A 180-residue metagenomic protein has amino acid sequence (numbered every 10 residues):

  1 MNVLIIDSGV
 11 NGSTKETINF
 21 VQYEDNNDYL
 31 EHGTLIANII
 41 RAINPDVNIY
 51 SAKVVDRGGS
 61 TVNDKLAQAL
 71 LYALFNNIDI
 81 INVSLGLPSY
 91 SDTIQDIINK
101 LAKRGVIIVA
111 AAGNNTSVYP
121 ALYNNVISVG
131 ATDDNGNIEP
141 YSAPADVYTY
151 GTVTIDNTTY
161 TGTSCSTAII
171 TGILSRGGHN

Functional and structural regions predicted by a protein language model:
M1-E24, L35: Acidic-leg catalytic submotif of subtilisin-like serine proteases
N2-D7, N48-S51, D79-S84, I107-A111 (+1 more regions): Structural recognition of the beta-strand scaffold that forms the well-ordered cores of secreted hydrolase catalytic
N2-G9, V106, V118-H179: Extracellular S/T/G-rich loop segment that most often corresponds to the catalytic His/Ser-adjacent loop
V10-N11, L87, T116: Short, glycine/acidic-enriched loop or turn micro-motifs at the edges of active sites
Q22-S89: Subtilisin-like peptidase catalytic core
G33, A37, A67-L70, Q95-I98 (+2 more regions): Extracytoplasmic/secreted envelope proteins and their assembly/folding machinery, especially bacterial periplasmic
L74-V83, D92, D96, R104 (+2 more regions): C-terminal subdomain of the subtilisin-like protease fold in secreted/lumenal serine endopeptidases
